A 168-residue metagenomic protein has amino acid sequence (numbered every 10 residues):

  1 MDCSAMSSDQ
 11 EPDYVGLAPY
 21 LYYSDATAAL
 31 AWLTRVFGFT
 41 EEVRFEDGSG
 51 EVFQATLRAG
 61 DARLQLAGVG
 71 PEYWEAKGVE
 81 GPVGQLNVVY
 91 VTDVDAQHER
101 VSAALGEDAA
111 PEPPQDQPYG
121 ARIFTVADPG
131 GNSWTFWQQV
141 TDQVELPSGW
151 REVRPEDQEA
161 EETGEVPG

Functional and structural regions predicted by a protein language model:
D2-Y20, L30-A31, F37-Y90, H98-A127 (+1 more regions): Vicinal oxygen chelate
